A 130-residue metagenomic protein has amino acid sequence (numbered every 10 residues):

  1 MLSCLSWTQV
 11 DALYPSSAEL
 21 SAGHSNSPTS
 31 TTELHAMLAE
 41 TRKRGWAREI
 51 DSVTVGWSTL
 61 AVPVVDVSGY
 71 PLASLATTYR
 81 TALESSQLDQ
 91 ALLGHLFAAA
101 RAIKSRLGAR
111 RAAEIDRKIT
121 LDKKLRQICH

Functional and structural regions predicted by a protein language model:
M1-V53: Short, solvent-exposed recognition segments
M37, R44, V55, A73-H130: Juxtadomain coupling helices with adjacent low-complexity linkers
V64-V67: Sensor-regulatory modules in signal-transduction proteins
